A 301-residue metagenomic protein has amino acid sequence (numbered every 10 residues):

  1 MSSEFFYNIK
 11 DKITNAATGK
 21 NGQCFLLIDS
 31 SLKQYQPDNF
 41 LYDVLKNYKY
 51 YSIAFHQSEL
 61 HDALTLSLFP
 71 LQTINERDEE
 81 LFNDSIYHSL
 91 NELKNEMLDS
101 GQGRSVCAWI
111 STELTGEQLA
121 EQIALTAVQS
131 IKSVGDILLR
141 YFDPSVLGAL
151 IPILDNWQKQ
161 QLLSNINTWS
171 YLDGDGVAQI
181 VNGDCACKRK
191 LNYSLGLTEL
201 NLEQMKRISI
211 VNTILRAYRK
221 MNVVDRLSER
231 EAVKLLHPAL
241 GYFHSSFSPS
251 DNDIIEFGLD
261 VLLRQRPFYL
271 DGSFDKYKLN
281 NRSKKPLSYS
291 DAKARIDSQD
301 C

Functional and structural regions predicted by a protein language model:
S2-N8, A16, N21, L27-D43 (+4 more regions): A contiguous, surface-oriented mixed alpha/beta subdomain in the mid-to-C-terminal portion of proteins that forms
S58-E59: Short secondary-structure boundary/capping segments within folded domains
T65-T115, L119: A broadly used, surface-exposed interaction patch
